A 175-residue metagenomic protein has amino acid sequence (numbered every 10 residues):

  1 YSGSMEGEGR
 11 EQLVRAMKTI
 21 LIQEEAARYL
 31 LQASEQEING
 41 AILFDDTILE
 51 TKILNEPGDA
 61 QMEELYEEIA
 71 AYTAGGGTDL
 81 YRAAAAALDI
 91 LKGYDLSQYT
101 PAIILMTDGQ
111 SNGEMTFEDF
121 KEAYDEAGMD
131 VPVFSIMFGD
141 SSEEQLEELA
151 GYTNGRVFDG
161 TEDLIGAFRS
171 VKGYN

Functional and structural regions predicted by a protein language model:
Y1-N55, A83-A87, A102-M106, D140-S141: Von Willebrand factor
G3, K18-L30, A70-A74, L88-L96 (+3 more regions): Sec-exported extracytoplasmic/periplasmic mature domains
G9-Q12, A71-A74, T107-D159, R169-V171: VWA/integrin I-like adhesion module and closely mimicked acidic/polar interface patches used
L30, G58, T100, I104 (+3 more regions): Flexible domain-boundary/linker segments
S34-Q36, Q98-T100, G128, V133: Extracytoplasmic
E37-G40, G58-A60, E118-D119: Short hydrophobic/aromatic-rich motifs at helix boundaries and adjacent loops
L49-P101, F134-Q145, G166-A167: Von Willebrand factor
